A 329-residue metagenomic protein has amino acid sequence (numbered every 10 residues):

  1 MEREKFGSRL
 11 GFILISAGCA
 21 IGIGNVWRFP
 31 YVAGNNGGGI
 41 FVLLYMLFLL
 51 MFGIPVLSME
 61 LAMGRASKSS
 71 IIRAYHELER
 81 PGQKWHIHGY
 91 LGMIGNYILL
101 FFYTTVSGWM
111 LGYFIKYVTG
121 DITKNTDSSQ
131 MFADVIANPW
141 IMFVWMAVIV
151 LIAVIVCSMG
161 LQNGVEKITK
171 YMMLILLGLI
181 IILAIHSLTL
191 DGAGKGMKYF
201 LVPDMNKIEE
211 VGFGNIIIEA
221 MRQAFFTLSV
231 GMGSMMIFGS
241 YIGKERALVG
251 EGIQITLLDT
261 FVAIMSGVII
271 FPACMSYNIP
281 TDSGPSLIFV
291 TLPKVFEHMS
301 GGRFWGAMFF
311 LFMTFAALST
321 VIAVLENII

Functional and structural regions predicted by a protein language model:
M1-W27, V56-L61, R65-Y90, G243-A247: Membrane-interface "cap" regions at the ends of multi-pass membrane proteins
E2-F6, E166, K170-L318, I322: Membrane-embedded translocation segments of transport machinery
R3-E4, V32-N36, A66-L91, T104-Q162 (+2 more regions): Inter-helical loop and helix-membrane interface segments of multi-pass membrane transporters/permeases
E4, A33-M59, I141-M142, V262: Extracellular loop-to-transmembrane helix junctions
L10-F48, G233-G239, G250-I253, L257-T260 (+1 more regions): Transmembrane helix-boundary motif of multi-pass solute transporters/channels
G11, G38-M46, Q83-F101, E166-L176 (+1 more regions): Alpha-helical transmembrane segments and their helix-start/interface "positive-inside/aromatic belt" motifs in integral
G24, L44, L49-L61, I71-R73 (+2 more regions): Central hydrophobic cores of alpha-helical transmembrane segments in multi-pass inner-membrane proteins across all
Y45-I54, M93-V118, W145-M159, L174-S187 (+2 more regions): Hydrophobic core segments of alpha-helical transmembrane domains in multi-pass membrane transport and ion-translocation
